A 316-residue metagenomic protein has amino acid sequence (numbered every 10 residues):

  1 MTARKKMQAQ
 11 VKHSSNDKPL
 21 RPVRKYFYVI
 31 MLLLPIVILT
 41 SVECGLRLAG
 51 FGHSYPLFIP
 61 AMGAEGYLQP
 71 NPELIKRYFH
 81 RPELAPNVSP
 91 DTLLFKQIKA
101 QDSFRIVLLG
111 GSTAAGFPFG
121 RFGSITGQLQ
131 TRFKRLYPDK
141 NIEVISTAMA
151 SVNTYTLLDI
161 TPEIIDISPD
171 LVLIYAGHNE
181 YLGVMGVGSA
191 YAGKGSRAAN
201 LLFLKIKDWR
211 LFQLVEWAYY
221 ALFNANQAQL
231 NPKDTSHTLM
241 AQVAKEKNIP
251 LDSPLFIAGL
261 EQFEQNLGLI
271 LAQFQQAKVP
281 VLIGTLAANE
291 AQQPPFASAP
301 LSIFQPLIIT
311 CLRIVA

Functional and structural regions predicted by a protein language model:
M1-R24: N-terminal Lys/Arg-rich, disordered targeting/topogenic segments
R4, G123, D139, N179-A316: Serine-dependent acyl-ester chemistry module
V29-C44: Hydrophobic membrane-insertion alpha-helices, especially the h-region of bacterial N-terminal signal peptides
G52-Y137: Membrane/wall-proximal cationic-aromatic binding patches
S103-R105, D139-E143, I167-V172, Q275-L282: Loop/turn elements at helix/coil->beta-strand transitions in domains of secreted/extracellular proteins
S112-G120, S146-T147, S253-L260: Second-shell loop/turn segments in exported
V144, A150-T161: Structural motif
L157-L171: Short, well-structured alpha-helical segments in soluble
